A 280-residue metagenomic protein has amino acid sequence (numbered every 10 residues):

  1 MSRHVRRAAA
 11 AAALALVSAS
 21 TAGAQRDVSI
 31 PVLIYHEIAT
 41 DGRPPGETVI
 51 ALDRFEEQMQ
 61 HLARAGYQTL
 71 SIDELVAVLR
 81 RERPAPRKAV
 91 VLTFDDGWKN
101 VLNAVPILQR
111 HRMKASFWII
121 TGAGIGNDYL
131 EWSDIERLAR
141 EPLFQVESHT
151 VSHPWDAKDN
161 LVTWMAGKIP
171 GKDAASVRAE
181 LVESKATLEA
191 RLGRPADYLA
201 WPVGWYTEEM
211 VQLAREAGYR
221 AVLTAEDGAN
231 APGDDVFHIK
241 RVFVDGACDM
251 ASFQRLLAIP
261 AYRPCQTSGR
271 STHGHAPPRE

Functional and structural regions predicted by a protein language model:
M1-A10: Bacterial N-terminal signal peptides that target proteins for export
A9-A19: Bacterial N-terminal signal peptides
A22-V90, C248, Q254-E280: N-terminal pre-catalytic segment of deacetylase/amide-hydrolase enzymes
V28-L33, E37-T40, P86-V90, W98-K99 (+3 more regions): Metal-dependent polysaccharide deacetylase catalytic core of the NodB/CE4 family, i.e., the active-site-bearing domain
L70-L75, P195-W201, A225-E226: Surface-exposed patches in mature extracellular/periplasmic domains of secreted proteins
Q109-V151, W155-D156, L213-E280: Active-site-adjacent pocket scaffolds in enzyme catalytic domains
